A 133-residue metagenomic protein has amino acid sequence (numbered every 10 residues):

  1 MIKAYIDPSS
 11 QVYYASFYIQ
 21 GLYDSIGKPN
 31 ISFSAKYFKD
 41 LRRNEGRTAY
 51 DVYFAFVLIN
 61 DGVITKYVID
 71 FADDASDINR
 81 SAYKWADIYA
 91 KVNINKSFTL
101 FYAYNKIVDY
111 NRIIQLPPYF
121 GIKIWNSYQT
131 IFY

Functional and structural regions predicted by a protein language model:
M1-D74: N-terminal pre-catalytic "stem/leader" segment of glycosyltransferase-like enzymes
D61-Y133: Catalytic core of nucleotide-activated saccharide and alditol-phosphate transferases
